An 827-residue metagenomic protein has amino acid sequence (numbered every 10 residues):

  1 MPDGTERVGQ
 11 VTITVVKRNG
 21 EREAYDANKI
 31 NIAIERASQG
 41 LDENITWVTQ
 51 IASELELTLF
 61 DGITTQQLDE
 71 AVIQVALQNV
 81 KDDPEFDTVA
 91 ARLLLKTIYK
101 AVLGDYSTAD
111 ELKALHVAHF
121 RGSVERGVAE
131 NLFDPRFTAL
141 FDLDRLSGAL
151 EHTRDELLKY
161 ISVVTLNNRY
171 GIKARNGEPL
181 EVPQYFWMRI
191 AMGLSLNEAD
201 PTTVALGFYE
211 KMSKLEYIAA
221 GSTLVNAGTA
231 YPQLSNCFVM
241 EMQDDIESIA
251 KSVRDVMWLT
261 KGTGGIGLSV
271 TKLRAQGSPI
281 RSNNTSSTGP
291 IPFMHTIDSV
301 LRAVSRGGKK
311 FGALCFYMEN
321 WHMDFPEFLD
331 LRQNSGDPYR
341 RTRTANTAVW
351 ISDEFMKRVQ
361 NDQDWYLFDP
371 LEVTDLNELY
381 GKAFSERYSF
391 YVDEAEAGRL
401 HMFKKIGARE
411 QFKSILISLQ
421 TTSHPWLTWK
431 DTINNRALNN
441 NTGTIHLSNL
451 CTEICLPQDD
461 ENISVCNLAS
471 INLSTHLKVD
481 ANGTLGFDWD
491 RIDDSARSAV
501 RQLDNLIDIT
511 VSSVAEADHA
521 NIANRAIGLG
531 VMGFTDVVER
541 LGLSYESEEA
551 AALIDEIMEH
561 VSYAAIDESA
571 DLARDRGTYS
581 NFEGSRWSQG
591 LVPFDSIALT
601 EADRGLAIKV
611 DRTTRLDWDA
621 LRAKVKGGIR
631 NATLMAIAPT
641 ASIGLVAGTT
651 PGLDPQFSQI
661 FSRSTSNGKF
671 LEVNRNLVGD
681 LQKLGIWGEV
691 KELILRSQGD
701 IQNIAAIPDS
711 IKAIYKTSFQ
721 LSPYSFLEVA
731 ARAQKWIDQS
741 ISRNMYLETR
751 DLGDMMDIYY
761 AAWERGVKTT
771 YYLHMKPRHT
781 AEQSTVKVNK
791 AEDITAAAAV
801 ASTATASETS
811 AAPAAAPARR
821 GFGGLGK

Functional and structural regions predicted by a protein language model:
P2-V11, E21, I45-A191, L206-Y209: Core nucleic-acid recognition elements
V15, T97-A101, D105-T153, S235-W489 (+6 more regions): Active-site cavity-forming subdomains of large catalytic enzyme subunits
E54, I73-V75, A90-K96, K211 (+13 more regions): A glycine-rich phosphate-binding loop feature that marks nucleotide/adenosyl-phosphate handling sites
I63, Q78, L157-G171, M212-N226 (+5 more regions): Core structural elements
D87-V124, I351-F355, E372, I433-S464 (+7 more regions): Terminal amphipathic helices with adjacent charged low-complexity linkers/tails
N131, F137-L166, N449-Q458, L503-D508 (+6 more regions): Catalytic alpha/beta core of large soluble enzyme barrels
A149-R169, N197-T229, M257, Y715-A731: Conserved oxyanion/phosphate-binding beta-strand-loop segments in alpha/beta enzyme cores
S495-D518, I522, S544-T640, D709-K712 (+2 more regions): Internal maturation/activation junctions in enzymes
